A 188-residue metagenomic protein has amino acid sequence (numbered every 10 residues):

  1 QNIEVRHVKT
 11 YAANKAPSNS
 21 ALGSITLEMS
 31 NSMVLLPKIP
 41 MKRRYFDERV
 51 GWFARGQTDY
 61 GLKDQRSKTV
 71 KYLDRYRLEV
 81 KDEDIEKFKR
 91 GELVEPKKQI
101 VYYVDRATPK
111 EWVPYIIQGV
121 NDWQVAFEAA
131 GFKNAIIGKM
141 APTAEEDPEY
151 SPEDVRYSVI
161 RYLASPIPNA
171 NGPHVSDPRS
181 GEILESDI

Functional and structural regions predicted by a protein language model:
Q1-T108, A126, A130, A135 (+1 more regions): Auxiliary tRNA-acceptor-end handling modules of aminoacyl-tRNA synthetases
P109-V113: Alpha-helix N-cap/helix-initiation motif
P114-N121, V125: Solvent-exposed, polar/charged alpha-helical surfaces in well-ordered, non-transmembrane soluble domains, broadly
